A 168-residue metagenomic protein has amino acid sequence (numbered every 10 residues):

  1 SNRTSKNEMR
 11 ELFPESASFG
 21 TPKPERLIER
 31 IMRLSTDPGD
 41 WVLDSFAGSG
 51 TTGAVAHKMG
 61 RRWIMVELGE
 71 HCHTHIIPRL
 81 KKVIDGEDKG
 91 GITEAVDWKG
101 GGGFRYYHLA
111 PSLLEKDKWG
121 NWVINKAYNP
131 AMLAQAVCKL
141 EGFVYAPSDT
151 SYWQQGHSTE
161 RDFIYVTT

Functional and structural regions predicted by a protein language model:
S1-R3, E25-G39, M59-T168: Accessory, often C-terminal, charged low-complexity segments
R3-P22: Class I SAM-dependent transferase core
T21, A47-G48: Active-site nucleophile and cofactor-binding loops and adjacent substrate-binding regions of central metabolic enzymes
D40-S45: Conserved class I S-adenosyl-L-methionine
F46, H57: Short alpha-helix at the nucleotide-sugar/activated-sugar donor binding site of glycosyltransferases and closely
G50-A54: Glycine-rich SAM-binding Motif I of class I
